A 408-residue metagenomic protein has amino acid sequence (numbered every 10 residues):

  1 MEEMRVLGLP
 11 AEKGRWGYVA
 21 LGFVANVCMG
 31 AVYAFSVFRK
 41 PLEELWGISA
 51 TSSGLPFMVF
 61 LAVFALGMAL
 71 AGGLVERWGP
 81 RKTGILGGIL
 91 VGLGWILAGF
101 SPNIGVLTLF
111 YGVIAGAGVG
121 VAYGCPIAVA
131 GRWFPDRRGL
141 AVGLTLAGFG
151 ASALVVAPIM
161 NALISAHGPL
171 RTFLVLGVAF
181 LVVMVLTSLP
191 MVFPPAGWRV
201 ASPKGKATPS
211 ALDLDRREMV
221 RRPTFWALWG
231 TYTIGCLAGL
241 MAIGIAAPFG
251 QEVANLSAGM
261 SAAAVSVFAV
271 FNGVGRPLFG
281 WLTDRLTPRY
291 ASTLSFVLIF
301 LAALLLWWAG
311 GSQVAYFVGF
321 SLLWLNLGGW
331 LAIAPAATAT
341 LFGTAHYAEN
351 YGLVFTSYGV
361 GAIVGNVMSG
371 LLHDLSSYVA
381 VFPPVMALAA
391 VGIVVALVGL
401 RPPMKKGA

Functional and structural regions predicted by a protein language model:
V27, G94, V106-G120, A315-G329: Hydrophobic core of transmembrane alpha-helices in multi-pass small-molecule transporters, especially MFS/SLC-type
F35-K40, R217-P277, G365: Extracytoplasmic gate region of multi-pass secondary transporters
L42, V121-F134, G329-F342: Intracellular juxtamembrane helix-capping segments at the cytosolic ends of symmetry-related transmembrane helices
L42-E43, L74-V75, V155-H167, G250-Q251 (+2 more regions): Interfacial helix-cap and linker-helix signal at transmembrane-aqueous boundaries of multi-pass secondary transporters
L66-I104, T283: Conserved MFS/SLC helix-loop-helix module at the cytosolic interface between two early adjacent transmembrane helices
Y111-A147: Cytoplasmic helix-loop-helix junction between adjacent transmembrane helices in 12-TM secondary transporters
F149-A196: Helix-loop-helix hairpin linking two adjacent transmembrane segments in secondary transporters
A238-M241, M260-A337: C-terminal transmembrane helical hairpin of 12-TM major facilitator-type secondary transporters
